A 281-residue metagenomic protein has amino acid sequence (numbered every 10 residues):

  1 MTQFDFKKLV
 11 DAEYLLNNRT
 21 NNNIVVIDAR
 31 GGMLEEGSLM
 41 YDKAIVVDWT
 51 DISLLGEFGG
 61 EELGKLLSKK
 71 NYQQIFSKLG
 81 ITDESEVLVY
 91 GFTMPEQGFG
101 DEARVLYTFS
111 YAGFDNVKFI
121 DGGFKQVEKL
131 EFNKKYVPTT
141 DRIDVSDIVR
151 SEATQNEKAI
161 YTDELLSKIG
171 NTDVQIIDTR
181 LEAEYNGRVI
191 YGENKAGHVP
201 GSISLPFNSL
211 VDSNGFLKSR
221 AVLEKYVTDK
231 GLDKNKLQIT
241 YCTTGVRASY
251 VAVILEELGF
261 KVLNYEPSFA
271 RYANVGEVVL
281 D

Functional and structural regions predicted by a protein language model:
M1-A12, N17, F124-P200, E277-D281: Active-site neighborhoods of enzymes that stabilize oxyanions during catalysis
A12-L34: Hydrophobic alpha-helical membrane-insertion signals
N22-I24, D83-E86, T172-V174, P200 (+1 more regions): Loop/turn elements at helix/coil->beta-strand transitions in domains of secreted/extracellular proteins
L34-Y41: Short loop/helix-cap segments at secondary-structure boundaries that form the rim of catalytic
L54-E86, F207-Q238, G276: Helix-loop module immediately N-terminal to the HCX5R catalytic loop in PTP-like cysteine phosphatase domains
L63-D163, R247, V251-A270: Thiolate-centered catalytic microenvironments shared by cysteine-dependent enzyme domains
K225, N235-C242, V246, A252 (+3 more regions): C-terminal soluble interaction/assembly domains
